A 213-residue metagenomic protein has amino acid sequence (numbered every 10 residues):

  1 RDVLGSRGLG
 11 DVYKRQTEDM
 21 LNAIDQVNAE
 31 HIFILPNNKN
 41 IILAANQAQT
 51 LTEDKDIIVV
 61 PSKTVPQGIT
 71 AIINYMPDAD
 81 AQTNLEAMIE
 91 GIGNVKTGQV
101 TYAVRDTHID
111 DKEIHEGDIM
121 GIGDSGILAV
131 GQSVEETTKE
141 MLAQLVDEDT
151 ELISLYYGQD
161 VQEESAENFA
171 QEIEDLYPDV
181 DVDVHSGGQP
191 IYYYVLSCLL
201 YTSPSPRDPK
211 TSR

Functional and structural regions predicted by a protein language model:
R1, S6, A23-Q26, Q47-E53 (+2 more regions): Short, solvent-exposed amphipathic alpha-helical segments in soluble enzyme and RNA/protein-processing domains
D2-Y13, Y201-R213: Single conserved hydrophobic/aromatic residue that forms the stacking wall/gate of nucleotide- or nucleobase-binding
V12, I153, D179-H185, Q189 (+1 more regions): Active-site loops and adjacent core secondary-structure elements that bind or stabilize anionic groups
K14-D78: Conserved structured catalytic cores and adjacent interaction surfaces of nucleotide-binding/hydrolyzing enzymes
N22, V134-V146: A short, acidic, amphipathic alpha-helical segment used as a generic capping/interface helix at domain edges
I24-N28, L145-E151: Glycine-rich phosphate/diphosphate-binding loops that line cofactor/substrate pockets in enzymes
V65-Q132: Internal, active-site/partner-interface "lid" segment
H115-S133, D147-S165, F169, V195-S197: Glycine-rich phosphate/diphosphate-binding loops and the adjacent beta-loop-alpha structural elements that coordinate
